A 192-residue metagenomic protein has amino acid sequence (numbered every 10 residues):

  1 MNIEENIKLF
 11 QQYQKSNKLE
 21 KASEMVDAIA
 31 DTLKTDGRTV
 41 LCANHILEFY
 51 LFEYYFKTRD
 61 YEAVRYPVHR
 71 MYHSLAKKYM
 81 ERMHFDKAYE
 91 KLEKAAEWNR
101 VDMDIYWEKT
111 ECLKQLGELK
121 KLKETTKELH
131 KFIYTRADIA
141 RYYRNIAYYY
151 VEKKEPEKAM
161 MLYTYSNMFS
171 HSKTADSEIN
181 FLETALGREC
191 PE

Functional and structural regions predicted by a protein language model:
M1-R65: N-terminal alpha-helical interaction modules that lie
E4, K8, P67-R70, S74 (+4 more regions): "A position-specific structural signal for the A-helix of alpha-solenoid helical repeats
K21-A28, K87-E93, K121-F132, K158-Y165 (+1 more regions): Alpha-helical repeat scaffolds
L33-L41, D102-Y106, I133-R141, M168-F181: Boundary/linker segments of alpha-helical solenoid repeat arrays
N44-H45, R59-D86, E90-Y143: Alpha-helical adaptor scaffolds
K158-E192: Terminal, low-structured helical/coil segments at or just beyond the last alpha-helical repeat
